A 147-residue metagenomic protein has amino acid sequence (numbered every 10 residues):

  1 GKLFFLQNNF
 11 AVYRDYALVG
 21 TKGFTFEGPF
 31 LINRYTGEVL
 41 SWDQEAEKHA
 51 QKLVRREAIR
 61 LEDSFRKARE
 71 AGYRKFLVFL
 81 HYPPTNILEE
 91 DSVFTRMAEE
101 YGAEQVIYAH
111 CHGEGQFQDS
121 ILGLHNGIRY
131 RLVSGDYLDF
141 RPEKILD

Functional and structural regions predicted by a protein language model:
G1-A11: Glycine/small-residue-rich loop that forms an oxyanion/phosphate-binding "nest" at active or ligand-binding sites
V12, R96-Q105, H112-D147: Binuclear metal-dependent phosphoesterase catalytic core
D15-F24, L77-L80, I128-G135: Active-site-proximal beta-strand elements of phosphoester/diester hydrolases
L18-F76: Active-site-proximal loop/helix segment associated with metal-binding centers of metalloenzymes
H81, A109-H110: Active-site glycine-centered loops adjacent to acidic/histidine catalytic or metal-binding residues that shape
T85-E89, G115: Short, solvent-exposed loop/turn segments at secondary-structure junctions
E89-R96: Distinct, well-ordered alpha-helical segments
